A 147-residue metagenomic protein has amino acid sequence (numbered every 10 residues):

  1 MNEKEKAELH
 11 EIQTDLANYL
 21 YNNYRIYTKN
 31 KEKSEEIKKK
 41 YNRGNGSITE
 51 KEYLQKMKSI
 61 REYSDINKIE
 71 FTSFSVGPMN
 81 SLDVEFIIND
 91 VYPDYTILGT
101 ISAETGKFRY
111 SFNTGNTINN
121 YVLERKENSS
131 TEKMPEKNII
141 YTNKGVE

Functional and structural regions predicted by a protein language model:
M1-S75: N-terminal export/targeting and maturation segments
R25, N30, S47, I101 (+3 more regions): A generic structural signal for solvent-exposed, polar alpha-helical segments
I26-K29, R43, I88, I97 (+3 more regions): Intrinsically disordered, low-complexity regions enriched in small/polar residues
Y53, S73, P93-Y95, P135-G145: Aromatic-enriched hydrophobic runs in primary sequence
I60-I101: Exposed beta-strand-loop-beta-strand "reactive/processing" segments of non-cytosolic proteins
P93-N119: A short, surface-exposed beta-strand/turn
F112-E147: C-terminal partner/receptor-binding element of secreted or periplasmic proteins
